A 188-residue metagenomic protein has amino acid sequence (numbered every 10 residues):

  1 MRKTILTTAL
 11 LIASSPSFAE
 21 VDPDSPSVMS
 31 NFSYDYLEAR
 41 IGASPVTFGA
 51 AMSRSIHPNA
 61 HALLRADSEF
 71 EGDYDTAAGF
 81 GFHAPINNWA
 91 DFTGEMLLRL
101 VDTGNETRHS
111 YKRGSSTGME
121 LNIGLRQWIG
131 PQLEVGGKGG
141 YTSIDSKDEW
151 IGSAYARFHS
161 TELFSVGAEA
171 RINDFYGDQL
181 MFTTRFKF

Functional and structural regions predicted by a protein language model:
F18-F70: Short glycine/proline- and aromatic-enriched beta-strand/turn motifs that initiate or cap beta-hairpins
L37-I41, A62-L64, G94-M96, I123 (+4 more regions): Membrane-embedded beta-strand positions of outer-membrane beta-barrel proteins
E38, A51-S53, G79-F82, N122-G124 (+2 more regions): Outer-membrane beta-barrel architecture
R40-S44, R65-E69, L97-V101, G140-I144 (+2 more regions): Outer-membrane beta-barrel pore domains and translocons
S44-F48, G72-A78, L100, S115-M119 (+2 more regions): Residues that define the transmembrane beta-barrel architecture of outer-membrane proteins
R54, F82-A84, L98, L125-Q127 (+3 more regions): Residue-level signature of outer-membrane beta-barrel architecture
H57-L64, P85-G94, I129-V135, F158-A168: Repeated loop/turn-to-beta-strand initiation elements of outer-membrane beta-barrel proteins
A78, A154-F158, E162-L163, G177-F188: Outer-membrane beta-barrel "beta-signal"
